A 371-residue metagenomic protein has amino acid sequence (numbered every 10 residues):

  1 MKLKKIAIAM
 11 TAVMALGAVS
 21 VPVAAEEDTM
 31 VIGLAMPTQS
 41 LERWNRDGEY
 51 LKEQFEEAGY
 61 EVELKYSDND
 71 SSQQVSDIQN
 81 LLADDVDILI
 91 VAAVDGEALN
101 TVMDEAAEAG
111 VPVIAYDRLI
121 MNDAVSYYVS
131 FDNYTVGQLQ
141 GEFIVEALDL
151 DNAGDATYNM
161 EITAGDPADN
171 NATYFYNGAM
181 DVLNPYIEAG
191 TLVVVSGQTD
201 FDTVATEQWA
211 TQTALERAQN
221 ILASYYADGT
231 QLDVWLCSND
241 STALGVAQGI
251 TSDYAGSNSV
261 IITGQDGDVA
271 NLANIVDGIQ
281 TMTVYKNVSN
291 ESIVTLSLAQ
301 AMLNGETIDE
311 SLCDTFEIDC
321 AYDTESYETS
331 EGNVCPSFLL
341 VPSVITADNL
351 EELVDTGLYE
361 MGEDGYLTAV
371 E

Functional and structural regions predicted by a protein language model:
K2-K5, A24-E371: A residue-level marker of the well-folded mature domains of exported/periplasmic proteins
K4-V13: Sec-dependent N-terminal signal peptides
L16-A24: C-terminal segment of classical bacterial N-terminal signal peptides
